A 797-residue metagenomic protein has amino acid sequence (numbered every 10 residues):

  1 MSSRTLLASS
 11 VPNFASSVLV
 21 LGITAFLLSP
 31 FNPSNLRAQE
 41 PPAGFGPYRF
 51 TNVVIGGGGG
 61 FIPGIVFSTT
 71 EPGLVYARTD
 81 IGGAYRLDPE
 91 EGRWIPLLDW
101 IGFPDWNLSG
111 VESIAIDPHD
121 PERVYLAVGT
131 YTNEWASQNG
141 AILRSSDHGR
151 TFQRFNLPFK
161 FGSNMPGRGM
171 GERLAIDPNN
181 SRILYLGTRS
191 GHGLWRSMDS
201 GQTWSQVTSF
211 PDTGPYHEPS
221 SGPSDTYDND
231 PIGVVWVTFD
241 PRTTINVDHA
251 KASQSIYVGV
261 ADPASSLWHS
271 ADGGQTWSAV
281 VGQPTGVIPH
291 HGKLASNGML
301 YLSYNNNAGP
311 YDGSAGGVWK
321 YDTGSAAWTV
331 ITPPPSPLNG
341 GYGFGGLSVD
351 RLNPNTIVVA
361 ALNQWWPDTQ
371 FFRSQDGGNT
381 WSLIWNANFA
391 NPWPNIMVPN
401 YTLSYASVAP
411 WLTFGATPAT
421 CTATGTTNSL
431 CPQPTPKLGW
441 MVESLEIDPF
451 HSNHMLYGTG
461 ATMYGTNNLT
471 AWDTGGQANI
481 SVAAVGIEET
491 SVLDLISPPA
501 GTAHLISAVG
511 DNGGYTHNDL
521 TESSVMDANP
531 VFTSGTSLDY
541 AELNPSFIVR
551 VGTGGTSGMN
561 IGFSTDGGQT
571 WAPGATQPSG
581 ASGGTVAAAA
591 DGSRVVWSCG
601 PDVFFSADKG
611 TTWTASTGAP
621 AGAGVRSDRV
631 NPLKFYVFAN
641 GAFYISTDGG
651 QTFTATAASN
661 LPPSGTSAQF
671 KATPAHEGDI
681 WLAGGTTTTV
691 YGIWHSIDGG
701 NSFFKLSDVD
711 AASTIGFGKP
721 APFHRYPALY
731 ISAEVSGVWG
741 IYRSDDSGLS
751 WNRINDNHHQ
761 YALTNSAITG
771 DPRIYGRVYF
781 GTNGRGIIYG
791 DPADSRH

Functional and structural regions predicted by a protein language model:
M1-N13: N-terminal secretory signal peptides that target proteins for export/translocation
S10-P30: Bacterial N-terminal signal peptides
S34-H797: Extracellular glycan-interacting surfaces
